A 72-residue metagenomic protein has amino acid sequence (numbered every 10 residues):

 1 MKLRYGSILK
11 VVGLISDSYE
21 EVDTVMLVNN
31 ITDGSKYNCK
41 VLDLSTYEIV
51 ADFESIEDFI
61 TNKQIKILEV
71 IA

Functional and structural regions predicted by a protein language model:
M1-I15, Y19: Short coil-to-beta transition motif at edge beta-strands of beta-rich domains
M1-K2, T32-G34: Generic structural signal for beta-strand residues in well-ordered domains
R4, V12, V28-N29, L42 (+1 more regions): A structural detector for beta-sheet-dominated domains
Y5-I8, V22-V25, K36: Short, surface-exposed beta-edge/turn micro-motifs
D17-Y19, S35, S45-Y47: Intrinsic-disorder/low-complexity loop/linker signature
S18-T32: Short beta-strand-centered aromatic/proline hotspots
N38-A72: Intrinsically disordered, low-complexity, charged/polar segments
